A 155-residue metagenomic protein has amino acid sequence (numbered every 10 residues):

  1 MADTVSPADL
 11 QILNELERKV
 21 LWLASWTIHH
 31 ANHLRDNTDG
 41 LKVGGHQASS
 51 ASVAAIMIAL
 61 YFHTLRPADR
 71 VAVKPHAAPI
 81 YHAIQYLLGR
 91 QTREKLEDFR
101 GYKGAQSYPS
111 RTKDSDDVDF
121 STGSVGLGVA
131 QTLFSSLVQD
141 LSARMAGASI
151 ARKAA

Functional and structural regions predicted by a protein language model:
M1-D9: Short, contiguous pre-domain boundary segments
A8-V20, A24, I28-T38, G44-A155: Cofactor-binding active-site loop characterized by glycine-rich and histidine/acidic residues
